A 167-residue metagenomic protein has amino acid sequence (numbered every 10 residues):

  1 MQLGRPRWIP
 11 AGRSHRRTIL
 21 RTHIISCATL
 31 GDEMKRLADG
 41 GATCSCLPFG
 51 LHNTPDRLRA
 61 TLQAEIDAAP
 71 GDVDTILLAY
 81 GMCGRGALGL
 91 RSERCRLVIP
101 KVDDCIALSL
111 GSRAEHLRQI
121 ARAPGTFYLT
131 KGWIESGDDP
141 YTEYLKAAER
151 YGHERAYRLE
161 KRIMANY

Functional and structural regions predicted by a protein language model:
W8, R17-G40: N-terminal basic/disordered segments at the start of proteins
I25-D32, L51-H52, I76-L88, D103-C105 (+1 more regions): Gly/Ser/Thr-rich loops at beta-strand to alpha-helix junctions that form or flank small-molecule/cofactor-binding
G41-R57: A short beta-strand-loop structural module common to alpha/beta enzyme folds
P55-A68: Glycine-rich, highly charged phosphate/nucleotide-binding loops
E65-H116: N-terminal glycine-rich phosphate/adenylate-binding segment common to multiple enzyme folds
C95-E143: Long, charge-dense
T126-Y167: Active-site rim beta-loop-alpha module in soluble metabolic enzymes
